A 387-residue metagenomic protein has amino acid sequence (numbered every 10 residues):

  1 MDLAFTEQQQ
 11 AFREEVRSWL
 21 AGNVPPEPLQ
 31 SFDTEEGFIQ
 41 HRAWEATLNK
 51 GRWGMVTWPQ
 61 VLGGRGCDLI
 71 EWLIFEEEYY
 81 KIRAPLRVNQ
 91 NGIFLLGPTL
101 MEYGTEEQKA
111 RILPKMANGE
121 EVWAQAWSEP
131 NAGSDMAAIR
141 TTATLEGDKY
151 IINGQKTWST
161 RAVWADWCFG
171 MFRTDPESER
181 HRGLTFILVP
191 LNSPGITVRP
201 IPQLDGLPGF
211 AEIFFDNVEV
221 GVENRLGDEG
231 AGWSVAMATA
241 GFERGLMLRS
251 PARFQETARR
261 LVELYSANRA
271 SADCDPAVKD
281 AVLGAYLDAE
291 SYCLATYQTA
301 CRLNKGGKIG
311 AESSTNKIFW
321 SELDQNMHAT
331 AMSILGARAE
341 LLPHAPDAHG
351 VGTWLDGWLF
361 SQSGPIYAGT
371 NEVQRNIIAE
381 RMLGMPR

Functional and structural regions predicted by a protein language model:
D2, I70, I74-F75, L86 (+5 more regions): Glycine-rich phosphate/cofactor-binding loops in nucleotide/flavin-utilizing enzymes
P28-E35, S266, D273-K279, E290-P346: C-terminal helix-coil-helix/basic helical segment that borders enzyme active sites and/or dimer interfaces and provides
N49-E120, R161-W167, A289, L303-A311 (+2 more regions): Internal helix-loop-helix
G119-W127, M171: A short, Trp-centered hydrophobic/proline-enriched beta-strand micro-motif
A132-G133, T157-A162, L204-D205, S363-T370: Glycine-rich phosphate/pyrophosphate-binding beta-alpha loops
D135-N153, G307, H344-V351: Cytochrome P450 C-terminal beta-domain/meander region
R140, D148-K149, N153-R199: A short core secondary-structure module
I196-L294, G364, E380: Glycine-rich beta->alpha junctions and the first turn(s) of the following alpha-helix
